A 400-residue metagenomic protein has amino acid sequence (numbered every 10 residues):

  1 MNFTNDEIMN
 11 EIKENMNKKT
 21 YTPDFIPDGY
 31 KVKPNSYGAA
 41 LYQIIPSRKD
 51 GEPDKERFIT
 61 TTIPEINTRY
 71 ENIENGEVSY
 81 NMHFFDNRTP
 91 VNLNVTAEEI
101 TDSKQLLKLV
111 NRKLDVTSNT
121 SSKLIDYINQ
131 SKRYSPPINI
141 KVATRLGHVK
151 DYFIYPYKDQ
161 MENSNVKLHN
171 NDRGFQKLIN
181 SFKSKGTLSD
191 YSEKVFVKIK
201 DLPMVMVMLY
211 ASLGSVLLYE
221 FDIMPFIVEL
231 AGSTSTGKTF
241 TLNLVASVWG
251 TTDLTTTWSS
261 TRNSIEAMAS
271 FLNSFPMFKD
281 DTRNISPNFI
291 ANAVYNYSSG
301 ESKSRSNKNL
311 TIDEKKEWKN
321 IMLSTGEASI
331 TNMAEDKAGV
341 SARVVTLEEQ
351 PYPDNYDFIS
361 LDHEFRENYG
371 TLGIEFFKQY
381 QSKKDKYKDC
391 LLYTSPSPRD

Functional and structural regions predicted by a protein language model:
F3-K198: Conserved glycine-centered beta->alpha loop in an early N-terminal alpha/beta scaffold
N165-T252: P-loop NTPase catalytic core of nucleic-acid-dependent motor ATPases
L244-F278, T282-I285: AAA+/P-loop NTPase substrate/partner-engagement loops
N292-S304: Conserved catalytic/switch belt of AAA+ P-loop NTPases
E301-K316, I330-D336: Conserved Walker
N320-E327: Structural recognition of the conserved hydrophobic beta-strand(s) that form the central parallel beta-sheet of P-loop
M333-D385: Conserved P-loop NTPase catalytic core
Y393-D400: Conserved small/polar residues in nucleotide/adenosyl-binding loops
